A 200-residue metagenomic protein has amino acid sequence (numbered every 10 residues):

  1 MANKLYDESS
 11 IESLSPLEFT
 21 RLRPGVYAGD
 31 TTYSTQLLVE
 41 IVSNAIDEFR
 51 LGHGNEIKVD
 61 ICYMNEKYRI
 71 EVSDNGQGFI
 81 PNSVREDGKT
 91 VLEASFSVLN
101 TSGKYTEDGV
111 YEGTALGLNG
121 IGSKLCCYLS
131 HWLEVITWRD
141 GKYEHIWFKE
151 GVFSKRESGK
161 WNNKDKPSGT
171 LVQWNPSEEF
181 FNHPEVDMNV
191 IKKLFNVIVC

Functional and structural regions predicted by a protein language model:
M1-P176, F181-N182: GHKL (Bergerat-fold) ATPase N-terminal catalytic module, capturing the glycine-rich phosphate-binding loop and acidic
Q173-C200: Glycine/threonine-rich ATP-lid/beta-loop region of ATP-binding domains
